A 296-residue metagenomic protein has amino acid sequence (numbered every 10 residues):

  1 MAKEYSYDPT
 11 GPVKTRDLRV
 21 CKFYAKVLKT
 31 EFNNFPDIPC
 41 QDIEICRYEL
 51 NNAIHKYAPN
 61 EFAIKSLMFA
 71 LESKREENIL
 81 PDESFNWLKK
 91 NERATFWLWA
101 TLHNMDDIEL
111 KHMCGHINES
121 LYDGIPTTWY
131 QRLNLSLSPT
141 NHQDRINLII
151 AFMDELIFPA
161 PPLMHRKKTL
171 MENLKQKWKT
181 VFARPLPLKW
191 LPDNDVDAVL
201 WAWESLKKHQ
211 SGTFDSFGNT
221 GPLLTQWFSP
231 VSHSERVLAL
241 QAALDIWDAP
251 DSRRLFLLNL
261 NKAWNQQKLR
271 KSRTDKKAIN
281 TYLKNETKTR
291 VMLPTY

Functional and structural regions predicted by a protein language model:
M1-Y282: Charged, low-complexity intrinsically disordered terminal regions and linker tails
K276-T295: Short amphipathic alpha-helix starts
